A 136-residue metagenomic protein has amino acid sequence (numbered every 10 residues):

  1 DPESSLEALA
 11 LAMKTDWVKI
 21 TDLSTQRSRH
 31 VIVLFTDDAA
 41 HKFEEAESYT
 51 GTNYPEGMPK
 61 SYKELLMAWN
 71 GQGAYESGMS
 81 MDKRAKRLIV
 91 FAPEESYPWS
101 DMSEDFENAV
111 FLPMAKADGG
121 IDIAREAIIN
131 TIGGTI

Functional and structural regions predicted by a protein language model:
D1-H30, A40-H41: Von Willebrand factor
P2-L6, P59, A117, I121: Solvent-exposed, acidic/flexible segments
E3, I32, S100-D101, D122-E126: Short, solvent-exposed polar/charged micro-motifs at secondary-structure junctions
L6-A10, K63-L66, S103, R125 (+1 more regions): Extracytoplasmic/secreted envelope proteins and their assembly/folding machinery, especially bacterial periplasmic
D22-T25, K60-Y62, A68, G119-I123: General structural signal for secondary-structure boundaries
V31-L34, R87-A92, F111-P113: Structural recognition of the beta-strand scaffold that forms the well-ordered cores of secreted hydrolase catalytic
D38-D105: VWA/integrin I-like adhesion module and closely mimicked acidic/polar interface patches used
E104-I136: C-terminal "exit" segments of structured domains
